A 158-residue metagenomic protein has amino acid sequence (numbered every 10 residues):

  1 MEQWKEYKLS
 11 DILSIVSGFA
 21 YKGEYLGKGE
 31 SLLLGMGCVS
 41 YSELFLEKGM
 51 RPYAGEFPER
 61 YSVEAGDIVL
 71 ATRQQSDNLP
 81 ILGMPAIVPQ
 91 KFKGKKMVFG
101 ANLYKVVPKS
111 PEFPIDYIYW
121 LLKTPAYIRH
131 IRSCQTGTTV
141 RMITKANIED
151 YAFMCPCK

Functional and structural regions predicted by a protein language model:
M1-F19, D150, M154-K158: Non-catalytic DNA-recognition/assembly elements of restriction-modification systems
K5, E30-L32, N102: A generic secondary-structure signal marking the coil-to-beta-strand transition
S10-K22, G37-A71, Q90-K91: Sequence-specific dsDNA recognition surfaces
S17, Y41, N78, M84 (+4 more regions): Glycine-rich, flexible loop/turn motifs
K22-G29, S133-Q135: Short coil/turn segments at secondary-structure boundaries
E30, G49-R51, M84-A86: Short Gly/aromatic-enriched secondary-structure transition segments
G35, E59-K123: A short beta-sheet element
M36-G37, F99-Y104, K109, Y119-P156: Glycine-anchored helix-breaking recognition loops at helix->coil/strand junctions
